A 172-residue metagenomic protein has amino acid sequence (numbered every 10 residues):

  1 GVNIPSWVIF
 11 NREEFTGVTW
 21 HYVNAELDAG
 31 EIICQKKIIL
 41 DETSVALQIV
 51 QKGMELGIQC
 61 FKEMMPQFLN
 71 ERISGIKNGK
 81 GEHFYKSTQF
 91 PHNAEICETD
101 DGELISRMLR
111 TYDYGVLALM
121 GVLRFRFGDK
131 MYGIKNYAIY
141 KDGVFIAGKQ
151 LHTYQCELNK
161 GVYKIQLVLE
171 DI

Functional and structural regions predicted by a protein language model:
G1-T88: Donor/substrate-binding cores of folate-linked one-carbon enzymes
E14-T16, H92, G121-L123: A generic structural signal for short beta-strands and their flanking turns/coil linkers
D28-A29, C34, F90-H92, L119 (+2 more regions): A generic structural signal for well-ordered coil/turn residues at beta-strand boundaries that shape enzyme active-site
T43-V45, F90, I146-A147, I172: General structural signal for secondary-structure boundaries
G79-P91, R124-G133: Amphipathic alpha-helical surface "interface" segments used for docking/oligomerization or membrane association within
Q89-D100: Acyl-group handling in specialized metabolite and lipid biosynthesis
E98-I172: An anion-binding loop in the catalytic cleft
